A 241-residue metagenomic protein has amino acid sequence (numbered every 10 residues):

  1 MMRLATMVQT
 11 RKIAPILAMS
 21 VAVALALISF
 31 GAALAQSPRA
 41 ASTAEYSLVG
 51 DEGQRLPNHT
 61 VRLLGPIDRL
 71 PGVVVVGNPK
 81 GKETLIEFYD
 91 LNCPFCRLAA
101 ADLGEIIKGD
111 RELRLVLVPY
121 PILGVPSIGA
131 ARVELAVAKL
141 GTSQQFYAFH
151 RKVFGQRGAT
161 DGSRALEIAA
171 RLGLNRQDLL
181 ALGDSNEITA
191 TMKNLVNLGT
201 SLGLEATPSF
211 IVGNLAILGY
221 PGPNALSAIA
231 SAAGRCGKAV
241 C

Functional and structural regions predicted by a protein language model:
M2-A22, A26-Y46, E167-C241: C-terminal cap of thioredoxin/glutaredoxin-like
I16, G31, D51, R114-V116: Domain-level signature for proteins that mediate thiol-based redox and metal-cofactor handling
P38-G65: N-proximal helix/coil linker or "cap" segments that precede and/or mark the start of modular domains
L63-G65, P94, E187-I188: Short, flexible loop segments at the rims of nucleotide/cofactor-binding pockets, characterized by
L64-E83, I107: A short beta-strand-turn-helix
L70-V74, A101-D102, V196-N197: A generic local structural motif
I86-L91, R97-A170, T200-E205, A232-C241: Structural alpha/beta surface segment adjacent to cysteine/selenocysteine redox centers across thiol/disulfide enzymes
F95, V125-P126, T191, L218: Secondary-structure boundary/capping motif
